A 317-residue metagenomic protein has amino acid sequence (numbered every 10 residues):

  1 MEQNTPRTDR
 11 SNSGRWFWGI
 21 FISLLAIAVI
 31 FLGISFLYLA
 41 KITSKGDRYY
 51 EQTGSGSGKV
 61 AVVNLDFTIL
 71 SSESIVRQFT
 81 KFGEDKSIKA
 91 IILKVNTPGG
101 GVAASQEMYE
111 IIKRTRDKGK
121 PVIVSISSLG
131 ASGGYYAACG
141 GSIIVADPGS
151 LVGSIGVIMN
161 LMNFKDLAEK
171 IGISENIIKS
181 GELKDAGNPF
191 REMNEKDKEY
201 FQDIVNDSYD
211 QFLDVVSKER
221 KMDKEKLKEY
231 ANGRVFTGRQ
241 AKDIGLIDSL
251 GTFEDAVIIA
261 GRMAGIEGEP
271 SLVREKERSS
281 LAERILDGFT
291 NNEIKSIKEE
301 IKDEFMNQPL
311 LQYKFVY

Functional and structural regions predicted by a protein language model:
M1-V124, L129-G130, I143-A146, M159-Y317: N-terminal organellar transit peptides
G133-G149, S154, N232: Structural recognition of alpha->loop->beta junctions
